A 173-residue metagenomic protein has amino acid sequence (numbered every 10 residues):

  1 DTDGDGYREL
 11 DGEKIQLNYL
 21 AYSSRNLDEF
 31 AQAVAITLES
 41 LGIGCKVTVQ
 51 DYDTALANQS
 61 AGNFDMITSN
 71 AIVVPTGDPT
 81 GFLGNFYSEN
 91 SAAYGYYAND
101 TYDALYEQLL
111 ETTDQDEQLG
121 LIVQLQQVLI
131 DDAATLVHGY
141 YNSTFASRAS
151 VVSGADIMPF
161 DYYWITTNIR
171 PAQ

Functional and structural regions predicted by a protein language model:
D1-I15, N58-G62, G84-E111, Y140-Q173: Short, solvent-exposed loop/beta-turn-alpha elements that line the ligand-binding surface or hinge of extracytoplasmic
D1-I36, Q124, P171: Append "and occasionally in soluble cytosolic enzymes with long acidic Gly/Pro-rich linkers
L17-Y19, L38, D65, L109 (+2 more regions): Residue-level signal for nonpolar/aromatic packing positions in well-ordered secondary structure
Y19-L20, T37-Y87: Periplasmic binding protein-like
Y22-F30, V47, D51, P75 (+3 more regions): Extracytoplasmic/periplasmic, Sec-exported soluble proteins
S23-N26, Y52-T54, I72-T76, V128 (+1 more regions): Solvent-exposed loop/turn segments at secondary-structure junctions within structured extracellular/periplasmic domains
E29-S40, A57, D100-E107, D116-Q127: Solvent-exposed, polar/charged alpha-helical surfaces in well-ordered, non-transmembrane soluble domains, broadly
T113-N142: Ligand-binding clefts/hinges and TM-proximal coupling segments of bilobed small-molecule sensing domains
